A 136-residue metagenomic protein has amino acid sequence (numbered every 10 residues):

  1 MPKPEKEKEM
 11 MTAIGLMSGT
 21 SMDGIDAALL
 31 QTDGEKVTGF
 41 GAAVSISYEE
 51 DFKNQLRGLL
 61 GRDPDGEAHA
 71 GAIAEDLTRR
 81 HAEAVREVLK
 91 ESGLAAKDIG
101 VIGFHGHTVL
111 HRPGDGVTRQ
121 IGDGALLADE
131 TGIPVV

Functional and structural regions predicted by a protein language model:
M1-V136: Short acidic/glycine-rich loops and adjacent helix/strand connectors that line catalytic pockets where negatively
